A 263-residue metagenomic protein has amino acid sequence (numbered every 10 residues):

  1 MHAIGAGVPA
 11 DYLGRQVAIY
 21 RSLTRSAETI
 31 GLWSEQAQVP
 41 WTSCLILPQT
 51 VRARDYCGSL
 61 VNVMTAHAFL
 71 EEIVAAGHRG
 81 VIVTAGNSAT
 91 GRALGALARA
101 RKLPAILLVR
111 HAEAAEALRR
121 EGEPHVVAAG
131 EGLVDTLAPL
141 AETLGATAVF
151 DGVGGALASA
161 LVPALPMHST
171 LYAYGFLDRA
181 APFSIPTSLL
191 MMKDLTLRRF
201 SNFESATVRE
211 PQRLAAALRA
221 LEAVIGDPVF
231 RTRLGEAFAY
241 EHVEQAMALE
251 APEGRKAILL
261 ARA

Functional and structural regions predicted by a protein language model:
M1-T24, I30-G31: Glycine-rich beta-strand-centered segment in the early N-terminal region that forms part of a ligand/cofactor-binding
I19-A85: NAD(P)H dinucleotide-binding glycine-rich loop of Rossmann-like/cofactor-binding domains, especially the beta1-alpha1
C57-E131: Mid-domain Rossmann-like dinucleotide-binding core that forms the NAD(H)/NADP(H) cofactor-binding site
L108-A112, G152, G175, S201: N-terminal Rossmann-fold cofactor-binding loop
E121, V127-T196: Glycine-rich cofactor phosphate-binding loops and adjacent beta1-alpha1 units of small-molecule cofactor enzyme domains
H125-G132, G235-E241: Short acidic-hydrophobic, aromatic-tinged amphipathic segments that line or gate anion-handling sites
S169-T170, S184-F230: Rossmann-fold dehydrogenase core element
V208-A263: C-terminal hydrophobic helical "lid"/dimerization subdomain of Rossmann-like NAD(P)H-dependent oxidoreductases
